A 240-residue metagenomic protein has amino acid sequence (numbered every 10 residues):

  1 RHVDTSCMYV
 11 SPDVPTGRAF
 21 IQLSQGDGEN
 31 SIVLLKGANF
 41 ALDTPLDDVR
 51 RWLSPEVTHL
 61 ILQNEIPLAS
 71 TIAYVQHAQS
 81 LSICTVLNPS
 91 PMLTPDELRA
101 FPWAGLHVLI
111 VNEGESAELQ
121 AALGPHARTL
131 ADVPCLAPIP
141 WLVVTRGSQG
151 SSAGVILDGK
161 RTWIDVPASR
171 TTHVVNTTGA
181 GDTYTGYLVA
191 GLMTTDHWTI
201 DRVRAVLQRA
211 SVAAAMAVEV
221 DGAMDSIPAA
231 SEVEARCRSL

Functional and structural regions predicted by a protein language model:
R1, L23-D27, P102-H107, A127-T129 (+1 more regions): Short, hinge-like loop/turn segments at secondary-structure boundaries
R1-H59, V233-L240: Conserved N-terminal subdomain of the carbohydrate kinase-like
V14, N39, I66, E115 (+3 more regions): Flexible, active-site-proximal loop/turn residues at the rims of small-molecule/cofactor binding pockets and catalytic
G17, T71, S116, T185-G186 (+1 more regions): A general structural signal for well-ordered alpha-helical segments in protein cores
Q22-S24, L34-G37, N64-I66, P89-P91 (+1 more regions): Short, structured patches in soluble enzyme cores that scaffold and shape functional sites
R50-P55, P102-A104, L136: A short, aliphatic-rich alpha-helical micro-motif
T58-D132, W141, Q149-G150, I156: Conserved beta-alpha-beta core of the PfkB/ribokinase-like small-molecule kinase fold
T94-D96, A122-L240: Conserved phosphate-binding/catalytic region of the ribokinase-like
